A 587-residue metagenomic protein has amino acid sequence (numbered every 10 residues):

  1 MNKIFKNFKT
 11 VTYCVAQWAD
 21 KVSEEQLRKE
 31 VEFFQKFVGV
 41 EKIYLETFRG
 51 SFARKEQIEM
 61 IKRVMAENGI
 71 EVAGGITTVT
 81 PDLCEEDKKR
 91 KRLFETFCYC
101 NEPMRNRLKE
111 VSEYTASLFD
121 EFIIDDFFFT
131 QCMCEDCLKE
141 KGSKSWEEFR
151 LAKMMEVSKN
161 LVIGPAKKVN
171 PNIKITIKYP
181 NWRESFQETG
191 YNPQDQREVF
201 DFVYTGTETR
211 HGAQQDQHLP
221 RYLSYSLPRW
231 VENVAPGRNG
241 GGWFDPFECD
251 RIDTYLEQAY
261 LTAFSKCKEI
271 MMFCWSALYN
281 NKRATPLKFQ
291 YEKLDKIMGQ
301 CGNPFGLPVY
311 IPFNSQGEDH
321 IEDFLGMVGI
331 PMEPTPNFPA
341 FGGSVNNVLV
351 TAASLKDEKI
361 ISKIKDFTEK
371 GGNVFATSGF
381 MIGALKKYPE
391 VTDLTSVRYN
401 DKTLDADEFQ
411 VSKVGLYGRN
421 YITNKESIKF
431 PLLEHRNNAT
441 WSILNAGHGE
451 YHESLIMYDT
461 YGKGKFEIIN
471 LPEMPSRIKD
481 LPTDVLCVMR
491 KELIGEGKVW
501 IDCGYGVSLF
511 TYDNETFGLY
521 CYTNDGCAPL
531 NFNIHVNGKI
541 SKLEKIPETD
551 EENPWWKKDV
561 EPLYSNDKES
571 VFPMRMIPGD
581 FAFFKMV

Functional and structural regions predicted by a protein language model:
N7-K29, Q57-L118, Q131-C134, N160-L161: Active-site-adjacent "subsite" loops/lids of carbohydrate-active enzymes
C14-K21, Y44-F52, R90-K109, G142-E156 (+7 more regions): The substrate-binding groove and active-site-proximal loops of carbohydrate-active enzymes, especially glycoside
A19-F37, N101-T115, S185-Q196, S224 (+1 more regions): Short, acidic/polar
E25-G50, Y114-I123, F202-V203, Q258-I270 (+2 more regions): Catalytic domains of carbohydrate-active enzymes, especially glycoside hydrolases
A73-D87, K91-Y99, S112-Y114, F119 (+6 more regions): Aromatic- and carboxylate-enriched substrate-binding clefts and catalytic-loop regions of carbohydrate-active enzymes
E85, D120, D125-D126, C137-G142 (+8 more regions): Hydrophobic targeting/anchoring helices
P334-V345: Short acidic low-complexity segments
F341, A352-V587: A conserved amphipathic helix/loop scaffold that creates a polar/acidic microenvironment used either to coordinate
